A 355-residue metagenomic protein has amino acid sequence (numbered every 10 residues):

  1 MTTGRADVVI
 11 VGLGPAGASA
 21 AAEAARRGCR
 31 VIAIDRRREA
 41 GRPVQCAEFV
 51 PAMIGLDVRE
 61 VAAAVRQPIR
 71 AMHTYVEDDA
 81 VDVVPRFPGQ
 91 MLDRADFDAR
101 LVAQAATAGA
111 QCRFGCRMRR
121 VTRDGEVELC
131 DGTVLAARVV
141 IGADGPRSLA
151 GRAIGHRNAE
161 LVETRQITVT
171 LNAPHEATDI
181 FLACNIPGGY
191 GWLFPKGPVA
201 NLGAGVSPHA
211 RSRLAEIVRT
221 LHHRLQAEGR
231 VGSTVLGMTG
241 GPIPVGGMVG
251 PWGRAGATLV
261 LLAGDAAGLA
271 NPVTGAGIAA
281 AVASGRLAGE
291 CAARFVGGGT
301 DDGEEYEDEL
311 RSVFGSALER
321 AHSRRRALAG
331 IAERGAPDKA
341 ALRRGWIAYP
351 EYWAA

Functional and structural regions predicted by a protein language model:
T2-A16: Beta1/beta-strand and adjacent pyrophosphate-binding region of the FAD-binding site in flavoprotein oxidoreductases
V8-I10, V31, V260: Conserved hydrophobic helix-helix packing surfaces used for dimerization/oligomerization
A16, E39, R147: Conserved Rossmann-like nucleotide-cofactor binding loop
A22-V44: Glycine-rich FAD pyrophosphate-binding loop
R27, Q104-T234, V249-W252, G268: Predominantly flavin-linked oxidoreductase catalytic cores and closely associated redox partners
V50-V102: A conserved beta-strand/loop capping segment in the N-terminal third of enzymes that catalyze redox or closely related
H209-C291, T300: FAD/FMN-dependent oxidoreductases across multiple families
E290-A355: C-terminal helical "tail/cap" subdomain of flavin- and related membrane-associated enzymes
